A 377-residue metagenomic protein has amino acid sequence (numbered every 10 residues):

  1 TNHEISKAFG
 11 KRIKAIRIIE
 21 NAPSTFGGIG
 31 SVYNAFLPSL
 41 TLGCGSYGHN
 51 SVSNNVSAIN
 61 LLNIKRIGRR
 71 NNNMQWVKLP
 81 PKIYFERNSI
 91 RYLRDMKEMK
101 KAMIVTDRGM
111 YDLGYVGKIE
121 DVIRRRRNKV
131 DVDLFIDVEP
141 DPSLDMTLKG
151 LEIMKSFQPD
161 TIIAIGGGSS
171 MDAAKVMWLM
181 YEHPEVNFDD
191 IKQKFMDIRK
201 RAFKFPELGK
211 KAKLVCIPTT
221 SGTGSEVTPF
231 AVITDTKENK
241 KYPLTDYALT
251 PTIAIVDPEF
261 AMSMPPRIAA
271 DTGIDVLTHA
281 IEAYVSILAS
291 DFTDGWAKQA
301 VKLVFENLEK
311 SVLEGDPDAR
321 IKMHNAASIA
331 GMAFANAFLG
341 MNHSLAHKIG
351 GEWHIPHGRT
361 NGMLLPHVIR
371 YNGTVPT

Functional and structural regions predicted by a protein language model:
H3-M74: C-terminal segments
F26, G45-Y47, G222, S328-N361: Glycine-rich phosphate/pyrophosphate-binding beta-alpha loops
M74-T161: ATP/NTP phosphate-donor binding region
R87, D112-Y115, L144-D145, S169-A174 (+3 more regions): Short glycine/serine/threonine-rich phosphate/pyrophosphate-binding segments that cradle anionic phosphate groups
D145-E259: Glycine/threonine-rich beta-strand-loop-alpha-helix active-site module that forms ligand/phosphate-binding
P229-A337: Carboxylate- and glycine-rich phosphate/diphosphate-binding segment that chelates Mg2+/Mn2+
E352-T377: Gly/Pro-rich interdomain helix-loop hinge
